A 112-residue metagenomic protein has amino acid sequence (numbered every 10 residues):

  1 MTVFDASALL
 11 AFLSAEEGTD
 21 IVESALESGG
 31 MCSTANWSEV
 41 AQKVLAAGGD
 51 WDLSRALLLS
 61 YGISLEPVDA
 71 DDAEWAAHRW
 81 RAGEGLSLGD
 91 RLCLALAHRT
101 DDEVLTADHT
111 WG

Functional and structural regions predicted by a protein language model:
M1-C32, V44-A56: Short, well-structured N-terminal submotif of metal-dependent ribonuclease cores
F4-D5, C32-A35, L86-L88, D108-H109: Histidine- and aromatic-rich ligand-binding microenvironments
L9-L10, W37, W111-G112: A generic structural signal for short hydrophobic patches within well-formed alpha-helices
A15-E16, D108-T110: Short, polar loop motifs at secondary-structure junctions
S64-H109: Active-site neighborhoods of divalent-metal-dependent phosphate/nucleic-acid chemistry enzymes
